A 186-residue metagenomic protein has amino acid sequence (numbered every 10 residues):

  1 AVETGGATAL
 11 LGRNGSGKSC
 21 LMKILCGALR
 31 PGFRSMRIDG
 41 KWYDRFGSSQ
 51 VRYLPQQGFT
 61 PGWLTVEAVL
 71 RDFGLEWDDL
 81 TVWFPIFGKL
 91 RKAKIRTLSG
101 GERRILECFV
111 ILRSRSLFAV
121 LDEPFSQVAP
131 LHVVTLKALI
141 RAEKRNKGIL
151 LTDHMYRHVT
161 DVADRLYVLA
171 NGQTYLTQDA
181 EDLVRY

Functional and structural regions predicted by a protein language model:
L11-R13: The feature captures the beta-strand-to-loop junction immediately N-terminal to the Walker
C26: Helix-to-loop junction immediately C-terminal to a conserved catalytic motif
P31-G47: Conserved ABC transporter NBD signature motif
Q57, G62-W77: Q-loop/switch helix immediately C-terminal to the Walker
K94-L98: Conserved ABC ATPase signature
E123-P124: Walker B catalytic motif
T152-H154: H-loop/switch region of ABC-family ATPase nucleotide-binding domains
Q173-Y186: Conserved beta-strand-loop-alpha-helix hinge in the C-terminal portion of ABC ATPase nucleotide-binding domains
